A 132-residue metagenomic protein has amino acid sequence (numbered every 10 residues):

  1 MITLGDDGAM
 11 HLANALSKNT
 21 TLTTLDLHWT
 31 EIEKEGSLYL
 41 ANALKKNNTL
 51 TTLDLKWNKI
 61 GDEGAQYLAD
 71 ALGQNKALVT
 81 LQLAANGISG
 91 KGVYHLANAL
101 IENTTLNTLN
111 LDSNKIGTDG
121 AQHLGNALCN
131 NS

Functional and structural regions predicted by a protein language model:
D6-A15, K34-N42, D62-A71, G90-N98 (+1 more regions): Leucine-rich repeat
S17-T20, K45-N48, G73-K76, I101-T104 (+1 more regions): Inter-repeat linker/turn residues at the boundaries of leucine-rich repeats
T23-L27, L53-L55, L81-L83, N107-L111: Conserved hydrophobic beta-strand positions in leucine-rich repeat
K34-E35, N42-N48, K56-K59, E63 (+4 more regions): Intrinsically disordered, low-complexity polyampholyte segments enriched for Lys and acidic residues
L81, L109, G125, C129-N131: Leucine-rich solenoid repeat scaffolds
